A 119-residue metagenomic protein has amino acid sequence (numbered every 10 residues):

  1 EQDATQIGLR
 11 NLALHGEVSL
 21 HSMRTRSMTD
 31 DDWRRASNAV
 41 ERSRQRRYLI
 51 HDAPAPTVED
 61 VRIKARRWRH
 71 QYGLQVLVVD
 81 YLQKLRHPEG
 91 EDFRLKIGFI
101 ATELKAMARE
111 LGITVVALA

Functional and structural regions predicted by a protein language model:
Q2-G73, H87: Cytosolic-facing regulatory segments adjacent to core modules
T57, F93-K96: Conserved acidic
V76: Hydrophobic "anchor" residues on beta-strands that sit immediately upstream of conserved functional sites
L82: Conserved Walker B
L85-R86, A101: Catalytic P-loop NTPase motifs of RecA-like helicase/translocase cores
R86-F93: Conserved ATPase-coupling elements of RecA-like P-loop NTPase cores
K96-A117: Substrate-engagement module of ASCE P-loop NTPases
